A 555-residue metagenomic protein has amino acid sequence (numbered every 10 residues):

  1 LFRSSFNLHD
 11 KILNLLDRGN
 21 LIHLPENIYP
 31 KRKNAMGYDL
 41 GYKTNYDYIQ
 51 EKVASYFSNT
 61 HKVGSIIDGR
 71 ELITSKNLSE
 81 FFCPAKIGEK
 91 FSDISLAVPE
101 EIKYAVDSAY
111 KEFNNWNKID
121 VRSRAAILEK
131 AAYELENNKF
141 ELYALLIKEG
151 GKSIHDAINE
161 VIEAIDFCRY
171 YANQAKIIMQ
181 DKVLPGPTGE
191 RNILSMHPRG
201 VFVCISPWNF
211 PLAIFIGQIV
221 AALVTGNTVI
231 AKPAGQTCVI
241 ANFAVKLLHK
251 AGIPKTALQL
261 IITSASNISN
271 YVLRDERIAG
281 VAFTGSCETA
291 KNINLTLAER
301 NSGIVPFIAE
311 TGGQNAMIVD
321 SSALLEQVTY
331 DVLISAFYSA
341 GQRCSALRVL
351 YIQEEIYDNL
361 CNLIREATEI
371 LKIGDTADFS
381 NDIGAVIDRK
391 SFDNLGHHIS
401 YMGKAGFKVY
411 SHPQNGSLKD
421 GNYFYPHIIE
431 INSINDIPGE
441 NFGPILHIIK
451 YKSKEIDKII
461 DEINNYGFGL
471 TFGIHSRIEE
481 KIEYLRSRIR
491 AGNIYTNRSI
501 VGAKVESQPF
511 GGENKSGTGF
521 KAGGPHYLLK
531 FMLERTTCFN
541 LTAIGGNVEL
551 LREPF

Functional and structural regions predicted by a protein language model:
F2-E190, K250, I387: N-terminal Rossmann-like NAD(P)+-binding subdomain of aldehyde/semialdehyde dehydrogenases
F2-I12, N20, P84-I94, E101-L128 (+8 more regions): Conserved C-terminal structural/oligomerization subdomain of aldehyde/semialdehyde dehydrogenase
S4, L247-G252, R274-D275, G280 (+5 more regions): ALDH superfamily catalytic-core signature
C83-A85, I94-V98, G150, I158-V161 (+15 more regions): Active-site proximal loops enriched in glycine and acidic residues that flank catalytic Cys/His/Asp and coordinate
G88, A109, R124, L146 (+9 more regions): Residue-level signal for inorganic ion chemistry
A105-N115, K130-E134, N138, L145-E149 (+18 more regions): Generic, well-ordered alpha-helical scaffold segments in large soluble proteins
I147, A175-T329, G519: Rossmann-like NAD(P) dinucleotide-binding subdomain of oxidoreductase/dehydrogenase enzymes
T188-R191, H412-L418, I500-V501: Short, solvent-exposed loop/turn elements at beta->coil junctions and helix N-caps that rim active or binding pockets
